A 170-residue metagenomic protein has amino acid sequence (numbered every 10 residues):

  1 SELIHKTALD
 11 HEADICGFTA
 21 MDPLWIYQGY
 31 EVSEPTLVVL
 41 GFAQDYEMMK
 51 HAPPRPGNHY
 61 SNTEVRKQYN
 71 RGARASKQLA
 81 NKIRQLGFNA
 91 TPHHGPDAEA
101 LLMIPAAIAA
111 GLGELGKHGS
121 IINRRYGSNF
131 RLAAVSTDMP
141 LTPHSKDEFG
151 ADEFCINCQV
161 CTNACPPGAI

Functional and structural regions predicted by a protein language model:
S1-E12: Eukaryote-specific, low-hydrophobicity, charge-rich regions
D14-I170: Catalytic cores of enzyme domains
